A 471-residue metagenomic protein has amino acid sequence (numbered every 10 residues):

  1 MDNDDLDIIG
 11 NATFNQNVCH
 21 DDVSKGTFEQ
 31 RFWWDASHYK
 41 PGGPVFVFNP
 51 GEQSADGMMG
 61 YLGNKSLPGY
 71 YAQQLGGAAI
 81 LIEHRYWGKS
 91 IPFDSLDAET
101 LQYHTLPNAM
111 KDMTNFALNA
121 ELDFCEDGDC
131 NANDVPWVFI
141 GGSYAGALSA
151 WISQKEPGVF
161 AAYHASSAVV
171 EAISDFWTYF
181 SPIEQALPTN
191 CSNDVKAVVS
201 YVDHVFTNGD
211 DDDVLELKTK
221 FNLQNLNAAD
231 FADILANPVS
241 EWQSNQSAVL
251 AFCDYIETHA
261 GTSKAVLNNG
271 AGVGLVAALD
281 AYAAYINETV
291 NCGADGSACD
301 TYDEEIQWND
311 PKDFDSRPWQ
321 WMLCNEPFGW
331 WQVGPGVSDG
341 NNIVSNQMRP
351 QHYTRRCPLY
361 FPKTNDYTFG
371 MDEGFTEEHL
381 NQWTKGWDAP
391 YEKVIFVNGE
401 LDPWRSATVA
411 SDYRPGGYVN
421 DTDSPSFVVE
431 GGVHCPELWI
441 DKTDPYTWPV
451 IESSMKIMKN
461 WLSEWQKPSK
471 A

Functional and structural regions predicted by a protein language model:
M1-A78, K89, L96, K456 (+1 more regions): Catalytic-loop region of hydrolases
S24-F28, L101-T114, T447-K456: Phosphate/oxyanion-binding active-site loops and adjacent basic polyanion-contact surfaces
G42-V45, L75-A79, D134-P136, G158-A161 (+1 more regions): Loop/turn elements at helix/coil->beta-strand transitions in domains of secreted/extracellular proteins
P44-V45, P50-T114, Q320, G417-I440: Active-site machinery of serine-nucleophile hydrolases
K111-D134: Conserved acidic catalytic loop of the alpha/beta-hydrolase fold
E126-Y144, L148: Alpha/beta-hydrolase fold nucleophile elbow
G158-G270: A catalytic-pocket lid/entrance helix-loop region that shapes and gates access to the active site across common
D233-K470: C-terminal subdomain of alpha/beta-hydrolase-fold enzymes, centered on the catalytic histidine and its supporting
